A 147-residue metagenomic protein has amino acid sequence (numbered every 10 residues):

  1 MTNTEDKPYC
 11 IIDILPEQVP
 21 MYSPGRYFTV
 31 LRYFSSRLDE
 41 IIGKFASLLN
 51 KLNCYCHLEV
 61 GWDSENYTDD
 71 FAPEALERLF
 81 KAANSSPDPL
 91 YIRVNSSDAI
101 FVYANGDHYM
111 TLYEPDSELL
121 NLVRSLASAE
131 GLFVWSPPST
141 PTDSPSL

Functional and structural regions predicted by a protein language model:
M1-Y109, Y113-L147: Structured alpha/beta or helical-core interaction and ligand-binding surfaces enriched in interleaved
